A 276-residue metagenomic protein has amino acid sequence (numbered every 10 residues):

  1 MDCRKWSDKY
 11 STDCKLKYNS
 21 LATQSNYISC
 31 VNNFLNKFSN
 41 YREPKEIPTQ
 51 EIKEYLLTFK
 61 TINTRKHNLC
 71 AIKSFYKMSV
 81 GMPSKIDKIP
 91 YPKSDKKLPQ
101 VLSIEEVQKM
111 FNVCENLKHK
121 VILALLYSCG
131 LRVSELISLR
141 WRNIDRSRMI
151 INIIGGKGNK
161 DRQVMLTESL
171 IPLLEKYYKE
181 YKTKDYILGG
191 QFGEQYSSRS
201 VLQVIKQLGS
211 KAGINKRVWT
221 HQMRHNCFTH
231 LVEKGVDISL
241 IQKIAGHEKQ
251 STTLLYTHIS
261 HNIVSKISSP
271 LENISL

Functional and structural regions predicted by a protein language model:
M1-L276: Conserved catalytic core of the tyrosine transesterase superfamily
